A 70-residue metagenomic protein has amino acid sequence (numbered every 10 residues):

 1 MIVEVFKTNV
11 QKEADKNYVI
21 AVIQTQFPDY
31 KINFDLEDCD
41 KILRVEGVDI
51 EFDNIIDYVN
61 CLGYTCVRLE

Functional and structural regions predicted by a protein language model:
M1-Q11: Short glycine-/aliphatic-rich beta-strand segments at the starts of folded cytosolic domains
V10-Q26: Short amphipathic alpha-helix segments
V19-I23, I55-L62: Short amphipathic alpha-helices in soluble, non-transmembrane regions that often serve as interface/regulatory elements
N33-F34, L62-E70: Conserved short beta-strand edge segments in small beta-sheet-based binding/regulatory domains
L36-D40: Short Gly/Ser/Thr- and Asp/Glu-enriched loop/turn motifs at secondary-structure junctions
G47-F52: Helix N-cap motif at beta-to-alpha junctions
